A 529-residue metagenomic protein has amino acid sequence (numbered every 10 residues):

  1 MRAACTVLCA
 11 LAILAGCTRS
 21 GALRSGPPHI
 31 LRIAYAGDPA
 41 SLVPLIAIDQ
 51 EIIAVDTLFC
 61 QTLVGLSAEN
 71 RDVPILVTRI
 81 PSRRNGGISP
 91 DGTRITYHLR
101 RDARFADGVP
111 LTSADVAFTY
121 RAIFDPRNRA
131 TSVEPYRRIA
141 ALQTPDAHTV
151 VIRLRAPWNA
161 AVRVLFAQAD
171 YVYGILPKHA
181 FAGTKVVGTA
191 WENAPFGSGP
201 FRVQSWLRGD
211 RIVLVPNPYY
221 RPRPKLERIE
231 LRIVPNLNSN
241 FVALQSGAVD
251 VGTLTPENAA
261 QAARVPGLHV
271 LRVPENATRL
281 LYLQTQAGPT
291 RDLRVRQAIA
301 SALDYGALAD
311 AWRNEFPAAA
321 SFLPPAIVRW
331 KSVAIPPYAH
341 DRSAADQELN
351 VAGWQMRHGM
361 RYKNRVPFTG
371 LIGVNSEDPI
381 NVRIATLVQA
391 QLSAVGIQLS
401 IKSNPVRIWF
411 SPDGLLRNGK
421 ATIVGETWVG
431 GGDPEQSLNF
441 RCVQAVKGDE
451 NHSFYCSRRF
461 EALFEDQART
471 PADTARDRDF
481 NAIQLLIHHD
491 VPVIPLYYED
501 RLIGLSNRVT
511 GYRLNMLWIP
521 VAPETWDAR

Functional and structural regions predicted by a protein language model:
T18, A309, Q347, Q398-F410 (+2 more regions): Extracytoplasmic/peripheral linker and loop segments enriched in polar/acidic and small residues with frequent Thr/Pro
I33, G108, S393-Q444: Periplasmic binding protein-like
A34-S89, R121, F196-S198, L517: N-terminal lobe/hinge region of extracytoplasmic solute-binding protein
S67-R71, A167-P224, R228, K331 (+2 more regions): Gly/Pro-rich hinge or "lid" segments in bacterial periplasmic/extracellular proteins
V133-A182: Surface-exposed binding/hinge segments that line and control ligand-binding clefts or catalytic entry sites
T189, P216-A262, Q398-S400, P405-V406: Ligand-site clamp/hinge motif
V213-P218, R291-A390, A482: Append "and occasionally in soluble cytosolic enzymes with long acidic Gly/Pro-rich linkers
I503-R529: Long beta-strand-rich cores associated with HINT superfamily self-processing modules
